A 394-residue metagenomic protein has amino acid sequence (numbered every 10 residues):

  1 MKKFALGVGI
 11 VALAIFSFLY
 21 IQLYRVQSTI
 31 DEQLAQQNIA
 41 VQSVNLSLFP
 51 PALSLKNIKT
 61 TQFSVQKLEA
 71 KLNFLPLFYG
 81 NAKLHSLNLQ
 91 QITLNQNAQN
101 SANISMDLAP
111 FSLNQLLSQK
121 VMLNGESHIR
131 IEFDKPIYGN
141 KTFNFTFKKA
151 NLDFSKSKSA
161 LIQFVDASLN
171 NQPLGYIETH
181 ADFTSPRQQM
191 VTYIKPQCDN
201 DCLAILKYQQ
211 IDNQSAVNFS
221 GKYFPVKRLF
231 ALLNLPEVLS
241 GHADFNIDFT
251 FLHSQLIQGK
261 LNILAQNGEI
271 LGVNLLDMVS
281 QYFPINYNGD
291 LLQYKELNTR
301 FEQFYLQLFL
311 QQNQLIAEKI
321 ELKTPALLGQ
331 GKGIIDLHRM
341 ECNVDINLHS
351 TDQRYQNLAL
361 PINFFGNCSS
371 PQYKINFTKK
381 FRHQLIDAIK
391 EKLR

Functional and structural regions predicted by a protein language model:
K2-K3, S28, E32-A35, N100-K120 (+1 more regions): N-terminal secretory/membrane-targeting helices
A5-L19: Hydrophobic membrane-insertion alpha-helices, especially the h-region of bacterial N-terminal signal peptides
I15-A98, I362: Terminal hydrophobic membrane-targeting helix
Q27, D31-E32, N38, A102 (+2 more regions): Extended beta-solenoid/beta-helix repeat architectures
Q37, T61, G80, M122-L123 (+2 more regions): Extracytoplasmic/secreted proteins and extracellular or luminal domains
A52, K56-K59, L84-S101, S105-P110 (+3 more regions): Small-residue helix/turn framework positions
K148-L152, N286-Y287: Short, flexible N-terminal segments of the mature chain
L393-R394: Short, solvent-exposed mixed-charge patches
